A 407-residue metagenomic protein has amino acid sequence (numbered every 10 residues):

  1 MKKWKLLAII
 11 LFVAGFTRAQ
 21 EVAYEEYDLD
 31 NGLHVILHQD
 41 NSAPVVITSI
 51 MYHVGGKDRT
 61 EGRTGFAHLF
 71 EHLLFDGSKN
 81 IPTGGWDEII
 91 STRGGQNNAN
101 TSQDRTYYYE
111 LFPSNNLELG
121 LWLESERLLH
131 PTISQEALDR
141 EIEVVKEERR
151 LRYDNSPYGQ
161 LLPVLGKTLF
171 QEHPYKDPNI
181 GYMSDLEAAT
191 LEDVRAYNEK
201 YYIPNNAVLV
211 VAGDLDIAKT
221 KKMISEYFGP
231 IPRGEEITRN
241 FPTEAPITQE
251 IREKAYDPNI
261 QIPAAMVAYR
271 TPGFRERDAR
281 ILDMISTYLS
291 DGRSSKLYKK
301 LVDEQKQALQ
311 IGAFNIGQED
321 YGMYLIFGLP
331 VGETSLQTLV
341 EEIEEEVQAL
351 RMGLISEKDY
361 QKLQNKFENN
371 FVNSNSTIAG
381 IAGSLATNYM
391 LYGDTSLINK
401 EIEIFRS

Functional and structural regions predicted by a protein language model:
M1-L6: Bacterial N-terminal signal peptides that target proteins for export
A8-R18: Hydrophobic h-region of N-terminal signal peptides that target proteins for export in Gram-negative bacteria
Q20-Y27: Cleaved targeting-peptide boundary
H38, A43-R59, G65-L69, G84-L128 (+4 more regions): M16 family metallopeptidases and their MPP-like homologs
T64-S78: Active-site SXXK
D76-G77, L128-E136, I355-S356: Short, polar/flexible loop-turn hinges at active-site or ligand-entry regions and domain interfaces
Q171, N179, P204, V208-G273 (+1 more regions): An aromatic/glycine/proline-enriched structural segment found at the starts of mature extracellular/organellar domains
